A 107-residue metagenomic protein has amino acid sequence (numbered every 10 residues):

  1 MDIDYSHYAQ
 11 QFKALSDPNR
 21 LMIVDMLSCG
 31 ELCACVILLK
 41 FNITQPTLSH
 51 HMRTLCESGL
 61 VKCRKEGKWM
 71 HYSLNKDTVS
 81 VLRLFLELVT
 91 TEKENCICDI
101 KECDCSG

Functional and structural regions predicted by a protein language model:
D2-H7, K76-G107: Amphipathic alpha-helical dimerization/coiled-coil segments that flank or bridge DNA-binding/regulatory modules
S6-T44, E66-T78: N-terminal helix-turn-helix DNA-binding core of bacterial DNA-binding proteins
H51: Residues within the DNA-recognition helix of helix-turn-helix
